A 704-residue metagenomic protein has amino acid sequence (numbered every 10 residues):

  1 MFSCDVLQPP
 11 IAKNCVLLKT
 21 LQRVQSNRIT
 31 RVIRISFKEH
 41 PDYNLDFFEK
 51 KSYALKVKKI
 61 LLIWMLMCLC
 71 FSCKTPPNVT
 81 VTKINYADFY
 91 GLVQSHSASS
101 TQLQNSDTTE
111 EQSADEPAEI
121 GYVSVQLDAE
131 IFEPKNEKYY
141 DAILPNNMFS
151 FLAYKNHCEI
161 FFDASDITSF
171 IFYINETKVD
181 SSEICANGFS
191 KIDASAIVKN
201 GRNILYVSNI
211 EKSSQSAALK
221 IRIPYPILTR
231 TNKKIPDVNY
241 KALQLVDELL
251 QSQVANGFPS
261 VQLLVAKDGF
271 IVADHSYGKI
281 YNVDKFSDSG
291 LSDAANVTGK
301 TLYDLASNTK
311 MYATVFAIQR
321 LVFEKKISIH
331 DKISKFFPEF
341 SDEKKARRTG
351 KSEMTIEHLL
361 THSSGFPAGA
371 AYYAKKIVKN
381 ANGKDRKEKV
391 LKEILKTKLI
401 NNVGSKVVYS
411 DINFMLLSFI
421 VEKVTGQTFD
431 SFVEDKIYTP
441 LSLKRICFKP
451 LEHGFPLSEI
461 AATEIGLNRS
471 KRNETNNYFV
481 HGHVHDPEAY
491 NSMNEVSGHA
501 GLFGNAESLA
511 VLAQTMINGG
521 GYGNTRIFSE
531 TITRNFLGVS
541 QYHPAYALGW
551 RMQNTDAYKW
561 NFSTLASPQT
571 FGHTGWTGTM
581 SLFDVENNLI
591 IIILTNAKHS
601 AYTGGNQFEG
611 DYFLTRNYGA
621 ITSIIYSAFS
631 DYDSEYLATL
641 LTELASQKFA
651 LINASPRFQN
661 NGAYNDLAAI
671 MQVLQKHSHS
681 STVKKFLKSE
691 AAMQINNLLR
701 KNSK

Functional and structural regions predicted by a protein language model:
V6, I29-L45, K51: N-terminal amphipathic/hydrophobic targeting modules at extreme N-termini, encompassing cleavable Sec/SRP-type signal
F71-S72: C-terminal motif of bacterial Sec signal peptides marking the signal peptidase cleavage site
N78-I174, A196-Y240, Q244, L249: Beta-strand-rich recognition domains
F172-D180, D268-G269: Short strand-turn-strand beta-turns centered on an Asx-Gly dipeptide
K234-N239, D288, N518, T531-N535 (+4 more regions): Short, gly/Ser/Thr-rich active-site loops of penicillin-recognizing serine hydrolases
P236-Y303, K326, E343, Y602-Q607 (+1 more regions): Short, conserved catalytic-motif segment at the N-terminal edge
Q244-L250, L263, G269, T301-H330 (+3 more regions): Active-site SXXK
F270, Y281, K344-Q569: Short, surface-exposed loop or secondary-structure junction motifs that flank catalytic or metal-binding residues
